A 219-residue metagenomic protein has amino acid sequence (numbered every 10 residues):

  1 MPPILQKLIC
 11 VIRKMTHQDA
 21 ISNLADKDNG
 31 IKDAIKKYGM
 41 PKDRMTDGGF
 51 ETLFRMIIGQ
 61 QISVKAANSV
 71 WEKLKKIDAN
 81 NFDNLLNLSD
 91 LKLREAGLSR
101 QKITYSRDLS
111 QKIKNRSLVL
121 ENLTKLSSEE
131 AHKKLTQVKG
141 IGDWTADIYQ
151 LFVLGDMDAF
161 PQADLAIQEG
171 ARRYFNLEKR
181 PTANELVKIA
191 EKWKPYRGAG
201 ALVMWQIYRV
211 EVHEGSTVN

Functional and structural regions predicted by a protein language model:
L8-P41, D143-N219: C-terminal accessory module of base-excision DNA glycosylases/AP lyases that mediates lesion recognition and DNA
G30, A34, S63, A67-Q137 (+1 more regions): Alpha-helical ds-nucleic-acid-binding substructure associated with the helix-hairpin-helix region of base-excision DNA
K36-F50, A79: Helix-loop segments that flank and shape redox-cofactor active sites
T46-Q61: Alpha-helical scaffold segments that form or flank carboxylate-/histidine-based iron centers
I58, R94, S99-R100, E130-L151 (+1 more regions): Helix-hairpin-helix
